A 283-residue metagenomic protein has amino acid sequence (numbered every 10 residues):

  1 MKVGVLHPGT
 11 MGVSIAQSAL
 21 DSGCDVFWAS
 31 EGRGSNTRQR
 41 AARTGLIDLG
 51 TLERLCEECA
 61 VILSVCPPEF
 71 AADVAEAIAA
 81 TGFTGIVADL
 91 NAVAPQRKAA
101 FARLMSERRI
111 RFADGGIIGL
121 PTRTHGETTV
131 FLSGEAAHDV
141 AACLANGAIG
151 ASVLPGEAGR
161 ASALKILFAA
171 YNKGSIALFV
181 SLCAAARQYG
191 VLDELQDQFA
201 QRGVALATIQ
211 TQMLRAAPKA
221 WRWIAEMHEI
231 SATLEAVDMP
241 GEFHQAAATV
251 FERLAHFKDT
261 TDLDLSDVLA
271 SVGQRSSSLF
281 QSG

Functional and structural regions predicted by a protein language model:
M1-E57: NAD(P)+-binding Rossmann beta1-loop-alpha1 motif at the extreme N-terminus of oxidoreductases
G23, G45, E58-C59, T84 (+2 more regions): Short, well-ordered alpha-helix to beta-strand connector turns
L52-R111: Rossmann-fold NAD(P) dinucleotide-binding segment
A71, V93-N172: Rossmann-fold dinucleotide-binding core
L164-L265: Helical "substrate-binding/catalytic lid" subdomain of Rossmann-like NAD(P)-dependent dehydrogenases/reductases
D262-G283: Short, basic/aromatic-enriched C-terminal tail that caps enzymatic domains
